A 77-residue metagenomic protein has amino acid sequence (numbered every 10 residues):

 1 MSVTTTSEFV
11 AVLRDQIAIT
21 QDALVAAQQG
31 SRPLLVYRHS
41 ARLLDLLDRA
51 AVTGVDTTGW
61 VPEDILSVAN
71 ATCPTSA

Functional and structural regions predicted by a protein language model:
M1-A77: C-terminal-biased regions
